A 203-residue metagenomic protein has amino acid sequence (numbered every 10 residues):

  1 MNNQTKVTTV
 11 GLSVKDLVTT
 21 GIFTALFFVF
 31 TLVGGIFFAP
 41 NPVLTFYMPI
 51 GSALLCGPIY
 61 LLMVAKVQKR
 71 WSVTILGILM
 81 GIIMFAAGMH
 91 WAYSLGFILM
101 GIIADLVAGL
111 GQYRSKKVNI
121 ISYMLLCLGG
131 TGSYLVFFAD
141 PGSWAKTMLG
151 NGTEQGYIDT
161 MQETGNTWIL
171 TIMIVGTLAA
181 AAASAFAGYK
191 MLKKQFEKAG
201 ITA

Functional and structural regions predicted by a protein language model:
M1-V7, L192-A203: Short, charged juxtamembrane terminal tails flanking transmembrane helices
N2-W71: Hydrophobic transmembrane alpha-helices
L17-I22, I50-L54, T74-I78, S94-L95 (+2 more regions): Hydrophobic alpha-helical transmembrane segments
T24-L32, L79-A87, L125-L135: Aromatic-anchored segments of alpha-helical transmembrane domains
V29, F97-L135, A185: Short helix-perturbing small/polar motifs within transmembrane alpha-helices
G34-P42, V67, W71, W91 (+4 more regions): Membrane-interfacial segments
T45, I120-K193: Membrane-embedded alpha-helical hairpins and interfacial helices in multi-pass inner-membrane proteins
F46-L106: Alpha-helical membrane segments and adjacent membrane-interface helices in multi-pass membrane proteins
